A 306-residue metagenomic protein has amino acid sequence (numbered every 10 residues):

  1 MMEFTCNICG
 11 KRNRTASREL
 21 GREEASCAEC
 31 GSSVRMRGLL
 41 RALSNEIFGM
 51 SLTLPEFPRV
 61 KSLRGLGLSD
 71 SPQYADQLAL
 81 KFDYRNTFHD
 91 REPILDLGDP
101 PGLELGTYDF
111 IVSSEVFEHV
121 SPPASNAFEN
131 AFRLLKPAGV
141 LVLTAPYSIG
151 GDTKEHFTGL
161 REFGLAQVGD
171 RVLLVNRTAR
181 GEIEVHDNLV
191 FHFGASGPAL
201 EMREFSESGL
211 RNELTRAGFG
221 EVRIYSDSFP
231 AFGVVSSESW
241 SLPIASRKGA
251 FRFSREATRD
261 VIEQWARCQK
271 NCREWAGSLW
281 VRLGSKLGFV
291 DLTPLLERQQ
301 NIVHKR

Functional and structural regions predicted by a protein language model:
M1-G106, F110, A231-P243, F253-R273 (+3 more regions): Conserved N-terminal segment of class I S-adenosyl-L-methionine
F4, P122-R267: S-adenosyl-L-methionine-dependent methyltransferase catalytic module, highlighting the catalytic core
L97-P100, V116, A199: Generic anion/oxyanion-binding catalytic loop in active/binding sites
F110-V116: A short beta-strand submotif of the Rossmann-like class I SAM-dependent methyltransferase core that lines
